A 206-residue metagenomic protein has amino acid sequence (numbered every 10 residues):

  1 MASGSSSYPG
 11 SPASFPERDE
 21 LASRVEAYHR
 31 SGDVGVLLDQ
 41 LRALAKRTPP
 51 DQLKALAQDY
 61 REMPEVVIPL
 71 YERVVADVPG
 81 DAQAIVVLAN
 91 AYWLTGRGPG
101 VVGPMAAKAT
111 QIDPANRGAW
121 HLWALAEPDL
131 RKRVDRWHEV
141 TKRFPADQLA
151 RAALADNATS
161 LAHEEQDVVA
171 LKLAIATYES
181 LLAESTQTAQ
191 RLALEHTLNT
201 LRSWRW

Functional and structural regions predicted by a protein language model:
A2-S6, A176-W206: Terminal, low-structured helical/coil segments at or just beyond the last alpha-helical repeat
A2-V87, W93: N-terminal alpha-helical interaction modules that lie
H29-L37, D59-L70, L94-K108, E127-E139 (+1 more regions): Structural signature of tandem alpha-helical TPR/SEL1-like repeats, specifically the intra-repeat loop/turn
A45-T48, P79, P114, P145 (+1 more regions): Short coil turns that delineate tetratricopeptide repeat
V75-A76, A107-Q111, E139-A146, A176 (+1 more regions): Conserved structural position within tetratricopeptide repeats
A84, A119, A150, Q190-L194: TPR alpha-solenoid repeat register
V87, L122, A153, L194-T197: Canonical tetratricopeptide repeat
N90, L125, D156-H163, T200: Residue-level recognition of tetratricopeptide repeat
